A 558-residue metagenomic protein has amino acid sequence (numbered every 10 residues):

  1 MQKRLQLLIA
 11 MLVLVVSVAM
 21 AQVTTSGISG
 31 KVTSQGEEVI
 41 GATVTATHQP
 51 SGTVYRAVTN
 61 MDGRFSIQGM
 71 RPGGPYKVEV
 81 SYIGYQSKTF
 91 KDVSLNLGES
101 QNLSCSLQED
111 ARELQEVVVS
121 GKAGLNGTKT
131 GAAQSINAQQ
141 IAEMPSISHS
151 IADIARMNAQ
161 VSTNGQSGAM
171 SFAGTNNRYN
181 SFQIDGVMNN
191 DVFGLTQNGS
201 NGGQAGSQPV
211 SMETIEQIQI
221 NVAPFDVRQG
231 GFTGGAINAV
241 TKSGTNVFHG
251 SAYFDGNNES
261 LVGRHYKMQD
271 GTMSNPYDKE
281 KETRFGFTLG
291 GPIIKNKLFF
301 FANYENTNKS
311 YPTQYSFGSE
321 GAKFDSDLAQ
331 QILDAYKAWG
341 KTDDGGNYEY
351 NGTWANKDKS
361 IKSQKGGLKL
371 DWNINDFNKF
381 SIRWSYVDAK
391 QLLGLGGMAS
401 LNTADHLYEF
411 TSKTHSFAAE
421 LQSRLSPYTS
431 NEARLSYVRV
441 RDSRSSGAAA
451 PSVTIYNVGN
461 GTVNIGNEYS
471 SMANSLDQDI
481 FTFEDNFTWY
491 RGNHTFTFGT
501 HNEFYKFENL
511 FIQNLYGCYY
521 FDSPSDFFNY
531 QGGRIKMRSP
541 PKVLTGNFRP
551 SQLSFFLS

Functional and structural regions predicted by a protein language model:
M1-T24: Cleavable N-terminal targeting peptides that direct proteins into the secretory/outer-membrane pathway or into
S29, T43, N102-S104, A169 (+8 more regions): Membrane-embedded beta-strand positions in outer-membrane beta-barrel channels/transporters
S29-E38, A42-P50, E79-Q86, N96-D153 (+1 more regions): Short, acidic, small-residue-rich periplasmic hinge/interaction motif at the N-terminus of Gram-negative outer-membrane
Q49-R64: Short, acidic Ser/Thr/Gly-rich low-complexity loop/linker segments typical of extracellular and cell-surface proteins
Q49-T53, P75, E79-K91, M188 (+3 more regions): A short, solvent-exposed loop/turn motif at the edges and junctions of modular extracellular/periplasmic domains
Q68, E79, A173, N221 (+7 more regions): Transmembrane beta-barrel domains of outer membrane proteins
E113, L125-T130, I136-Q160, Q166-A169 (+10 more regions): Acidic, glycine-rich flexible loop segments
K362, I374-F556: Replace "related TpsB outer-membrane translocases also match" with "some related outer-membrane beta-barrels such as
